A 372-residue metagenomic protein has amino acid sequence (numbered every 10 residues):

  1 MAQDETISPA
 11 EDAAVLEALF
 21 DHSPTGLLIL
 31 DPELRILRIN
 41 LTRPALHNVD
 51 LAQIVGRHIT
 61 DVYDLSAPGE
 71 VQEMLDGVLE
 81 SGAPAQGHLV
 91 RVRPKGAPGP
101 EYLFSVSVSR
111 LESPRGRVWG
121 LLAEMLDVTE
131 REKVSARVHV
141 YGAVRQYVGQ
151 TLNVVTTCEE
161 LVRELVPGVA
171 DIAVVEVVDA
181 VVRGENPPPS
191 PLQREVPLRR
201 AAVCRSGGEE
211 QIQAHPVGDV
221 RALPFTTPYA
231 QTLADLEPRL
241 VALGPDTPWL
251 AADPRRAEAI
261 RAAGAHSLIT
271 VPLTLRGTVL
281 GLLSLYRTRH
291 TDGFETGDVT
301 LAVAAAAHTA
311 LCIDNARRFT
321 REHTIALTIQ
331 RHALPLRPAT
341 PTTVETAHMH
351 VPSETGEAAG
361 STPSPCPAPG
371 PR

Functional and structural regions predicted by a protein language model:
A2-A10, L111-V148: Sensory coupling linkers of modular signal transduction proteins
I7-N48, T157: Sensory modules in modular signal-transduction proteins
L27, A173-V175, L268: Short hydrophobic secondary-structure edge segments in sensory/regulatory modules of signaling proteins
P44, A52, R163, E176-R221: GAF sensory/regulatory domain recognition with acknowledged cross-activation on helical regulatory dimers
A52-D64, E73-L89, A201-R261: Regulatory sensory and allosteric helical modules in signal-transduction proteins and certain transcription factors
K95-G99, W119, P187-P188, T320-R372: … and, occasionally, acidic/histidine-rich disordered N-termini of signaling adaptors
L121-E124, V271, G277-R287: Sensory beta-strand/linker motifs that couple input domains to effectors
R256-A259, G264-T274: Short hydrophobic beta-strand micro-motif common in sensory/regulatory domains
